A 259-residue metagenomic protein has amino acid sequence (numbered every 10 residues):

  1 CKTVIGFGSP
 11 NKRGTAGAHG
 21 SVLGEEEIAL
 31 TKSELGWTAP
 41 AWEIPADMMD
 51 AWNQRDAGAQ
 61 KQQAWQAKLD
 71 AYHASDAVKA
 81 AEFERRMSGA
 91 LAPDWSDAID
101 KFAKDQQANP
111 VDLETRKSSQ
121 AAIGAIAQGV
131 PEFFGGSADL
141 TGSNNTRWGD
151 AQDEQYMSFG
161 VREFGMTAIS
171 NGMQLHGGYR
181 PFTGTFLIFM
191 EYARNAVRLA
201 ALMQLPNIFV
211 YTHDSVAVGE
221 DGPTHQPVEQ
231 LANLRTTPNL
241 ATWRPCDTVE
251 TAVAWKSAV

Functional and structural regions predicted by a protein language model:
C1-R162, G172: Conserved acidic/glycine
G6, Q62-L69, E191-L202, T242-V249: Short flexible/disordered coil segments
K12, G17-G20, G129, Q155 (+4 more regions): Generic structural signal for short, flexible, solvent-exposed coil/loop and linker residues
G24-Q54, Q174-G178, L202-P206, T212-A258: Conserved thiamine diphosphate
F134, T141-L231, V253: Thiamine diphosphate
